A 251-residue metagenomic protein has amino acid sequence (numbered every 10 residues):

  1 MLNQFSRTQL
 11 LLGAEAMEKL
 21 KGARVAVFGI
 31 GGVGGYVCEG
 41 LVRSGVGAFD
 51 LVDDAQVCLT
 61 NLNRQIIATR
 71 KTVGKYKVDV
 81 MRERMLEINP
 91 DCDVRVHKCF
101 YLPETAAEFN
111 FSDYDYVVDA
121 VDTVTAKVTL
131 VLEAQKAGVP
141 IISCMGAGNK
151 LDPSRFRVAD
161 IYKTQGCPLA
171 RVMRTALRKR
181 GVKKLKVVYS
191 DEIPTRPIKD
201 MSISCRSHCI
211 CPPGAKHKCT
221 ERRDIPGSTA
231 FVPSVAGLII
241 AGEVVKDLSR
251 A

Functional and structural regions predicted by a protein language model:
M1-A26: N-terminal charged helix/coil linker that caps or initiates catalytic domains
L2, F109-Y116, A126, K136 (+4 more regions): Glycine-rich phosphate/adenylate-binding loop
V27-G29, V52: Conserved N-terminal Rossmann-fold NAD(P)-binding element of oxidoreductases
V33-G34: Hydrophobic/small residue at the entry helix of a nucleotide-binding pocket
V46, L51-N89: Glycine-rich phosphate-binding loop and adjoining beta1-alpha1-beta2 segment of Rossmann-like nucleotide-binding folds
K98-A106: Conserved SAM/SAH-binding loop
A120-V121, C144: Short, well-ordered coil/turn residues at beta-beta hairpins and beta-strand->alpha-helix junctions within
